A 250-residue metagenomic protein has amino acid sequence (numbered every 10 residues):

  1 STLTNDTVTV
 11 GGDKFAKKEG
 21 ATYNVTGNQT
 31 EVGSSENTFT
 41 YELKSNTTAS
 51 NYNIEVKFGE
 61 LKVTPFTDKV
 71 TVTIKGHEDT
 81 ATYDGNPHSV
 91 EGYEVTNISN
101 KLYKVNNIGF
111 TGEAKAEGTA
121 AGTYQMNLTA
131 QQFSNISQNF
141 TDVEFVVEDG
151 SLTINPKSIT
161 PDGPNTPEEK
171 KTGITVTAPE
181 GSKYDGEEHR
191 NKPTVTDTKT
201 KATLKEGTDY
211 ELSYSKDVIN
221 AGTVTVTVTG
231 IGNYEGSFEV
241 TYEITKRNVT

Functional and structural regions predicted by a protein language model:
S1-T250: Solvent-exposed beta-strand/loop surfaces, strongest in extracytoplasmic domains of secreted and cell-surface proteins
